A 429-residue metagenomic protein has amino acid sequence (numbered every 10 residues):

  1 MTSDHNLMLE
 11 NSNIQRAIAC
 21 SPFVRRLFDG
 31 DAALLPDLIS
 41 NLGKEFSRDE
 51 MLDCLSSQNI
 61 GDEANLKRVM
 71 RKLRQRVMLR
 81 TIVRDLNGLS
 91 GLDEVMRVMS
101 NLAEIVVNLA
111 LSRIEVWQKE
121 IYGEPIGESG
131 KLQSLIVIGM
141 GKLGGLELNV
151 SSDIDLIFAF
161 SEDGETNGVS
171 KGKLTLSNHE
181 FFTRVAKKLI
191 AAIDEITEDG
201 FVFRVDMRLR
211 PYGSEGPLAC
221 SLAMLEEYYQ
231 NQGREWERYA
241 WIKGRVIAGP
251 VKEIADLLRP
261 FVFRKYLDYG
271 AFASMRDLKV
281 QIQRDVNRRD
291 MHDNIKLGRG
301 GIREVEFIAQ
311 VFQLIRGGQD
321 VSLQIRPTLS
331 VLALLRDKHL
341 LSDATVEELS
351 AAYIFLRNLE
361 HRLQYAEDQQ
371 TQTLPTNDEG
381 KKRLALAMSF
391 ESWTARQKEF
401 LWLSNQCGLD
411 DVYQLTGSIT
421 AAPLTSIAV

Functional and structural regions predicted by a protein language model:
M1-V429: A nucleotide- and high-energy phosphate-metabolite-utilizing enzyme signature
